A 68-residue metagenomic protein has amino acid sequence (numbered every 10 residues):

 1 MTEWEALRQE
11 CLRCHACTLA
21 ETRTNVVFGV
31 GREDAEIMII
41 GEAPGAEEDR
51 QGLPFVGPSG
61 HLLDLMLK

Functional and structural regions predicted by a protein language model:
M1-K68: A polyanion-binding, active-site-adjacent surface
